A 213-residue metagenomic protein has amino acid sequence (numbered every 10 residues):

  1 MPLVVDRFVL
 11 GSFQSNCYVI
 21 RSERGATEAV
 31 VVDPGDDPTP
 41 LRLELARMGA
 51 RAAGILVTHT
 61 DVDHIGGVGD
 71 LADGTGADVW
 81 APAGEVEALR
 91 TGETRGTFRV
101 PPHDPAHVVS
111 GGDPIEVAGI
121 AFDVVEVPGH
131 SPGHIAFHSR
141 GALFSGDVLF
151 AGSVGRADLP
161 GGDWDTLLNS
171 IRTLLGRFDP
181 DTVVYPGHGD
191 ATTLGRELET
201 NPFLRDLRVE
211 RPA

Functional and structural regions predicted by a protein language model:
P2-M48, A136-G146: Conserved beta-strand hairpin/beta-sheet module of binuclear metal-dependent hydrolase folds, prominently
F8-L10, A106, E126-P128: Short Gly/Pro-enriched turn/cap motifs at secondary-structure boundaries
Q14, E87-R90, P160: Helical cap/lid subdomains and adjacent loops of hydrolase enzymes that gate the active-site channel and determine
I20, T58, V127: Conserved S/T- and glycine-rich ATP-binding loop of Class I adenylate-forming
A29, D36-I120, E199-L207: Active-site HxH/HxHxD metal-binding segment of metal-dependent hydrolases
P34, I65, L167, I171: Aromatic/hydrophobic pocket-lining residues that form the small-molecule binding cavity in soluble enzyme cores
A50, E93-R95, P114, A121-A213: Metallo-beta-lactamase
